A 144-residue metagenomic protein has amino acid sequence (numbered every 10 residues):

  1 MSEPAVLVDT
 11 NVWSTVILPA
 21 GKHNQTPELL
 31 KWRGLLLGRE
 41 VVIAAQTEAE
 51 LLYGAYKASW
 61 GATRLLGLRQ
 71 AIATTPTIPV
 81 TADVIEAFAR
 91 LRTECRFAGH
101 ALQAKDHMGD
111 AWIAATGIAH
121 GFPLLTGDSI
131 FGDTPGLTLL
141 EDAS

Functional and structural regions predicted by a protein language model:
M1-A5, A114-S144: Acidic, PIN/NYN-like endoribonuclease modules and their adjacent C-terminal/linker elements
M1-I43, Y53-Q70: Short, well-structured N-terminal submotif of metal-dependent ribonuclease cores
S2, T75-P123: Active-site neighborhoods of divalent-metal-dependent phosphate/nucleic-acid chemistry enzymes
V8-D9, A44, D106-H107, D128: Histidine- and aromatic-rich ligand-binding microenvironments
W13, E48-L51, I85, F131-G132: A generic structural signal for short hydrophobic patches within well-formed alpha-helices
T15-I17, G54, F88, T134 (+1 more regions): Residues that scaffold the ATP/ADP-binding catalytic core of kinase and kinase-like folds
V42, I78, L140: General small-molecule cofactor/ligand-binding pocket signal
A58-A62, C95, E141-S144: Short, hinge-like loop/turn segments at secondary-structure boundaries
